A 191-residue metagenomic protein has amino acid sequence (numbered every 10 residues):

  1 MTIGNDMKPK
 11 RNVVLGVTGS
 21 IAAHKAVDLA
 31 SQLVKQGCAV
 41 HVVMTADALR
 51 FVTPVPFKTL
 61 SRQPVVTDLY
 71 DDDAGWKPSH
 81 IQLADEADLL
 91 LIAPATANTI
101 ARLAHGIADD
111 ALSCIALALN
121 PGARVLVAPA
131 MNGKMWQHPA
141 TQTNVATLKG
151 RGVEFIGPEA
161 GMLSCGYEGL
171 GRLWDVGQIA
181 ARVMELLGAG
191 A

Functional and structural regions predicted by a protein language model:
M1-V127, G133-A191: A cross-family phosphate/adenosyl-ligand binding-site feature
